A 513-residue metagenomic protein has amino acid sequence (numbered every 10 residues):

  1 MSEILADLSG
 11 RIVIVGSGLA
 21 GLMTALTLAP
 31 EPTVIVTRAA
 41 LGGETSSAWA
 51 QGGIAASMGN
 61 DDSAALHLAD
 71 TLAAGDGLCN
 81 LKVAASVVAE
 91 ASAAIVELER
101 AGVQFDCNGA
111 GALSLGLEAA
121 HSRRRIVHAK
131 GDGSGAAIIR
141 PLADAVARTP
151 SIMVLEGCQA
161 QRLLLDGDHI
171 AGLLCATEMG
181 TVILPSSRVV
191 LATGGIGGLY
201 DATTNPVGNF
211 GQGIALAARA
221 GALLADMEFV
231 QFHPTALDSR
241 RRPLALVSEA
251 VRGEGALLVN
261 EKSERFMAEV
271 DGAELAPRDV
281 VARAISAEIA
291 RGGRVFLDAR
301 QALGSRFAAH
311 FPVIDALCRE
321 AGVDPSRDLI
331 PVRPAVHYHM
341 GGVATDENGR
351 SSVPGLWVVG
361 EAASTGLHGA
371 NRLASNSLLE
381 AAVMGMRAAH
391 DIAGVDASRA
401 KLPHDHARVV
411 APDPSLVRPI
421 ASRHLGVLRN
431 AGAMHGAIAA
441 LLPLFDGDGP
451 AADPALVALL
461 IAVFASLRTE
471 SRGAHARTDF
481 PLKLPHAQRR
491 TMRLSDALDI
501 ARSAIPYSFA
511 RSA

Functional and structural regions predicted by a protein language model:
M1-R11, T27, A40-G42, A50-A56 (+9 more regions): Glycine- and aromatic-enriched mobile tails/lids
R11-I35: N-terminal Rossmann-like FAD-binding beta1-loop-alpha1 element of flavoenzymes
V13-V15, L184-T193: Short hydrophobic core segments
A39-L72, D76, R242-A245: Conserved N-terminal glycine-rich FAD pyrophosphate-binding loop of Rossmann-like flavoproteins
C79-S92, I126-D144, L155, T203-G211 (+3 more regions): Short beta-strand to alpha-helix junction loop
E99-G180, A192, D201, A236-D238 (+1 more regions): Conserved redox-cofactor binding core of oxidoreductases
R162-G172, A176-E178, V323-L367: FAD-site-proximal beta/loop scaffold in flavoenzymes
L216, A222-I330, A382, D391-A393 (+1 more regions): An anion/pyrophosphate-binding glycine-rich loop and adjacent beta-alpha core in soluble alpha-beta enzymes
